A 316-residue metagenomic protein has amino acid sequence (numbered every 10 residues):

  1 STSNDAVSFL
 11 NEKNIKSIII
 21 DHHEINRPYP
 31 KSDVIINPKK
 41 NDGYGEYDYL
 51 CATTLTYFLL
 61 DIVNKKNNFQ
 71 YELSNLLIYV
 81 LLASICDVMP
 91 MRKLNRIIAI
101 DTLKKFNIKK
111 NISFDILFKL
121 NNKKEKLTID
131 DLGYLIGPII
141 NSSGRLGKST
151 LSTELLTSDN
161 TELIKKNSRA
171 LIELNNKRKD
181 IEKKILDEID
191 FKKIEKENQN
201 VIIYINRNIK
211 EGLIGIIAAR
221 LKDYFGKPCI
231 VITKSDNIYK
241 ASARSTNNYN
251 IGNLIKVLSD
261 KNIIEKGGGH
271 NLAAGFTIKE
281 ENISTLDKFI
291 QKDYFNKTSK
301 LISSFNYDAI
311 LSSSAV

Functional and structural regions predicted by a protein language model:
S1-T53, E72-S74: Hydrophobic, small-residue-rich alpha-helical packing segments that form membrane-like cores
N4-V7, Y29, L50-T53, Y57 (+3 more regions): Amphipathic alpha-helical transducer elements in NTP-driven molecular machines
E12-N14, K31, N64-S284, K288 (+2 more regions): Hydrophobic helix-and-loop "lid/oligomerization" segment in the mid-to-C-terminal part of catalytic domains
I19, D48-A52, F58, S74-S84 (+1 more regions): Acidic, glycine-enriched active-site microenvironments
T53-F69: A charged, well-structured terminal subsegment
S304-V316: OB-fold nucleic-acid-binding modules
